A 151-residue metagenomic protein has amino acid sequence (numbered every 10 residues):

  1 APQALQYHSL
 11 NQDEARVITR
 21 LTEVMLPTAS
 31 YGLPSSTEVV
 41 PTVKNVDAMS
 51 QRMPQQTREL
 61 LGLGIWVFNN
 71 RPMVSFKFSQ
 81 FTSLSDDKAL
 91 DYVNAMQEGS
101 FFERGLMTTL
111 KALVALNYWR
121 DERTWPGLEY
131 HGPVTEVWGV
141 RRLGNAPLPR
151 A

Functional and structural regions predicted by a protein language model:
A4: Short, Gly/Pro- and small/polar-rich lid/capping loops
L10-Q12: Extracytoplasmic low-complexity, Pro/Thr/Ser/Ala/Gly-rich segments that lie immediately after a secretion/anchoring
E14-V24, G32-A151: Mature-region segments of soluble proteins
T28: Extracytoplasmic/periplasmic solute-binding protein
